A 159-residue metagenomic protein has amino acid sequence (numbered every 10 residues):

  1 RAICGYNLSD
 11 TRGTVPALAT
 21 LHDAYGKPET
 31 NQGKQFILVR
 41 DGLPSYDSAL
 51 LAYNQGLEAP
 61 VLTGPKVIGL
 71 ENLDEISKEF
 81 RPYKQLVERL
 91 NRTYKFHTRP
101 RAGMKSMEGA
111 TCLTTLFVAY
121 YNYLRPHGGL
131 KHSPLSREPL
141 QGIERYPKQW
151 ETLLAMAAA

Functional and structural regions predicted by a protein language model:
R1-Y6, P100-A102: Short small-residue beta-strand/loop micro-motif enriched in glycine and branched aliphatics
G5-T30: Active-site beta-loop-alpha junctions of metal-dependent nucleic acid enzymes, especially the RNase H-like/DDE
T30-Y46, I68-E71, P134-R137: Acidic/histidine-rich, metal-coordinating catalytic segments
I37-D41, L86, M104, T115: A structural signal for short, well-ordered beta-strand segments and their strand-loop junctions that often border
G42, A52-R89: Conserved beta-strand -> loop -> alpha-helix junction used to position metal-binding or nucleic-acid-contacting
I76, Y83-S106: Active-site proximal helix-loop segment of RNase H-like, two-metal nucleases, encompassing DDE(D)
P100-M104, G109-A159: C-terminal domain-tail junction helix/linker
